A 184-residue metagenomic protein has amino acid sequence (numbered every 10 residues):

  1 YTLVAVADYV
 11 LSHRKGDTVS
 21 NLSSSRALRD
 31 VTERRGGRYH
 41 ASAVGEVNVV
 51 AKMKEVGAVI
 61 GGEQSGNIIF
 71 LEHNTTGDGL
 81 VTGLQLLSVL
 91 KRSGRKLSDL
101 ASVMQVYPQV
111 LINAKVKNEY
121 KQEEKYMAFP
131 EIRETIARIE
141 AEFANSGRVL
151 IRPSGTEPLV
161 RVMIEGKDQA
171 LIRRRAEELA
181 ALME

Functional and structural regions predicted by a protein language model:
Y1-Y9: Cysteine protease catalytic core and zymogen-processing segment of caspase-like enzymes
S12-E184: Phosphate-binding and adjacent anionic-ligand microenvironments
